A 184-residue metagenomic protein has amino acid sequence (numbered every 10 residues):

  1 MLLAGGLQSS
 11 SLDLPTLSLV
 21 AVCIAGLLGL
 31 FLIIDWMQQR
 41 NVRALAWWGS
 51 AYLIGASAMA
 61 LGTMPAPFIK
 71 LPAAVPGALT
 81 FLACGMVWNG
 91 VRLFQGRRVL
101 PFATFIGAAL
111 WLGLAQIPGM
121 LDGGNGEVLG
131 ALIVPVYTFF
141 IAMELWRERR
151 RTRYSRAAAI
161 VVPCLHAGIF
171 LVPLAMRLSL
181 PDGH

Functional and structural regions predicted by a protein language model:
L2-L27: Hydrophobic transmembrane alpha-helical segments in integral membrane proteins
L27-L45, S57-H184: Juxtamembrane segments at transmembrane-helix boundaries in multi-pass signal-transduction membrane proteins
